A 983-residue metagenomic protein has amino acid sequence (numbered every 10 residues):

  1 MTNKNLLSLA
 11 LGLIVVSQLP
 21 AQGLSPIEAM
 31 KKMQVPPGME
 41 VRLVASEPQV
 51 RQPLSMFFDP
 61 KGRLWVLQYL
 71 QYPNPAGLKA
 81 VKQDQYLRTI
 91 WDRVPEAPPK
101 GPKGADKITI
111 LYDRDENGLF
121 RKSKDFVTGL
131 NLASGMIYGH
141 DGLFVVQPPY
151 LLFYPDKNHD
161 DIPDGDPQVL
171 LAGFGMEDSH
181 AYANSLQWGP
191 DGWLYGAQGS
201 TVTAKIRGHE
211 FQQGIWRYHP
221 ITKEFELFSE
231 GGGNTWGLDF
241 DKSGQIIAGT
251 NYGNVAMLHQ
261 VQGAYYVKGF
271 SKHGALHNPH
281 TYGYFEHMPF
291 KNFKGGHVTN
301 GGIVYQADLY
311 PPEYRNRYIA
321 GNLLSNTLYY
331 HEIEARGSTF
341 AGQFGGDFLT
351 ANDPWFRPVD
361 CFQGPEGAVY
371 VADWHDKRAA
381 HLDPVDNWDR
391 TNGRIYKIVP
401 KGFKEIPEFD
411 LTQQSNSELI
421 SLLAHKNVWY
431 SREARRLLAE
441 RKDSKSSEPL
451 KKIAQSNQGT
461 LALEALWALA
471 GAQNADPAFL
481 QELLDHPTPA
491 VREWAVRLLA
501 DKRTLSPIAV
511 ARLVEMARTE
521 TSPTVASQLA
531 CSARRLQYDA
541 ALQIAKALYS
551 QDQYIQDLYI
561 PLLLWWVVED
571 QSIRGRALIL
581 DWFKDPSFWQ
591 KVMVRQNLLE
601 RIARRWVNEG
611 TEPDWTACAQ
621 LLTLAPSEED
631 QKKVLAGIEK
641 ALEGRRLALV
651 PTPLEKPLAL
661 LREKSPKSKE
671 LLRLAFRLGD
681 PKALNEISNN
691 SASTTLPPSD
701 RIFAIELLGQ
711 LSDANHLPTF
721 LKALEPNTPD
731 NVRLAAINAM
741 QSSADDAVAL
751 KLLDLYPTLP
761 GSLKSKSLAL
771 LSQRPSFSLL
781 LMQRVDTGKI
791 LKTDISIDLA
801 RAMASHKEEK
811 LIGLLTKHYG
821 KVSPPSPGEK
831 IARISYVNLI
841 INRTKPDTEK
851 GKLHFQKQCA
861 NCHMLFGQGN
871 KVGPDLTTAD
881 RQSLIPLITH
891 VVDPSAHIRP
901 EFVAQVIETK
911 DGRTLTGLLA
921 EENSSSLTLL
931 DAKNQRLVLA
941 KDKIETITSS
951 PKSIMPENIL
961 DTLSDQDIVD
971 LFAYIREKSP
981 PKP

Functional and structural regions predicted by a protein language model:
M1-S8: Bacterial N-terminal signal peptides that target proteins for export
S8-Q18: Bacterial N-terminal signal peptides
Q22-I420, V428, R435, A439-K452 (+4 more regions): Beta-propeller blade termini and top-face loops
V44, D141-L143, P149, A465 (+8 more regions): C-terminal capping alpha-helices of c-type cytochrome domains
K107, A368, G393-R394, L853-G867 (+7 more regions): C-type cytochrome heme c attachment motif
P365, A372, T391-R394, P827-G828 (+5 more regions): Sequence context surrounding c-type heme c attachment/ligation sites in exported
A372, D386, R390-G393, I398-H854 (+3 more regions): Long, ordered, helix-rich scaffold segments
D410-L422, D847, A896-L915, A920: Surface beta-strand/loop "capping" patches
